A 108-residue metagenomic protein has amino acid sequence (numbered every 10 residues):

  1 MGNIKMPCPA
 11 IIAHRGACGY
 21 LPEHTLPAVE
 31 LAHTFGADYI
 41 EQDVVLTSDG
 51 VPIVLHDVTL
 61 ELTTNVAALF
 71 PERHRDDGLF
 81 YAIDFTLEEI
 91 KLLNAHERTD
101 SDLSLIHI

Functional and structural regions predicted by a protein language model:
M1-L105: Phosphate-group recognition and catalysis centered on beta-loop-alpha active-site segments
